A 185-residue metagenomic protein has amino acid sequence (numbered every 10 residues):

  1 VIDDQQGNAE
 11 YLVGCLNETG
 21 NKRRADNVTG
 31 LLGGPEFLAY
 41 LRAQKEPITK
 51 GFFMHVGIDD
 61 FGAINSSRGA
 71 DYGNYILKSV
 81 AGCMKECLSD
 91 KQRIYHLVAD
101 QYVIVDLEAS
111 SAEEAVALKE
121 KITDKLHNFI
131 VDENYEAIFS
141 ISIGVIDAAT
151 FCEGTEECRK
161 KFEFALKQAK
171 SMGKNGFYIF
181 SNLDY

Functional and structural regions predicted by a protein language model:
V1-D3, N17, N128, I146: Output-coupling edge of small sensory domains
V1-L12: Short loop/turn elements at sensory-signaling interfaces that couple input to output
Q5, T19-K22, F61, A112 (+1 more regions): Sensory-module boundary signal marking interfaces of small helical input modules and downstream signaling cores
V13-G14, F53: Sensory beta-sandwich core in regulatory modules of signaling proteins
N17-E18, V56, L107: PAS-associated C-terminal
R24-F52, D59-K85, Y95-A99, I104 (+3 more regions): Conserved long alpha-helical elements within nucleotide-processing catalytic cores of c-di-GMP signaling and class III
S66, V105-S110, H127, D147-A149: Residue-level recognition of strand-loop junctions within catalytic nucleotide-signaling folds
I94, K121, K125, E136 (+2 more regions): Cyclic nucleotide signaling catalytic output domains
